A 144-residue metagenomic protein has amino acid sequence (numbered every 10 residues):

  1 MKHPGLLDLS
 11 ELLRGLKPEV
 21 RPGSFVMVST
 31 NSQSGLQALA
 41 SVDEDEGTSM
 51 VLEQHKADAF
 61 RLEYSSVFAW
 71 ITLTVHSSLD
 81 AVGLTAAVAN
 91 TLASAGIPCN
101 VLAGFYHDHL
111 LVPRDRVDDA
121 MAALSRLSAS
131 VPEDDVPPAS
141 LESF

Functional and structural regions predicted by a protein language model:
M1-T91, V131, P138-F144: Regulatory modules associated with amino-acid/nitrogen control
S29-N31, A103, R114: Short, structured patches in soluble enzyme cores that scaffold and shape functional sites
Q37-A38, G96-V101: A short linear hydrophobic-aromatic micro-motif
E53-A57, P113-D118: Helix N-cap motif at beta-to-alpha junctions
Y64, V117-V136: Charge-rich, low-aromatic oligomerization/scaffolding segments with amphipathic character
A69-I71, A95-I97, D108: Generic beta-strand structural signal
T91-I97, A123-L127: Generic non-transmembrane alpha-helical segments
F105-H107, L111, R116, D134-V136: Structural preference for solvent-exposed beta-strand-turn elements and adjacent flexible terminal/loop segments within
